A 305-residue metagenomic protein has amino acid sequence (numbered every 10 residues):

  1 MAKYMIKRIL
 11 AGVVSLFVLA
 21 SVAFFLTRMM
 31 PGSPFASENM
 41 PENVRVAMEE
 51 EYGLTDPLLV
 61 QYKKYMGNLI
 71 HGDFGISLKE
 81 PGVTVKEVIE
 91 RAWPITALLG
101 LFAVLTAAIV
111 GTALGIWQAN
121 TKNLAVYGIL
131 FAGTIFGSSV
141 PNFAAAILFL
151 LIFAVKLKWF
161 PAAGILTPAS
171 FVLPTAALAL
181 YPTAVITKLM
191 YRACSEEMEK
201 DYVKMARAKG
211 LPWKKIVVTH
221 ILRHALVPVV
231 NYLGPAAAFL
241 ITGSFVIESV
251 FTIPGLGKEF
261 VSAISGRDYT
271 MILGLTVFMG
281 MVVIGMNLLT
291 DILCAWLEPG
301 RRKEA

Functional and structural regions predicted by a protein language model:
A2-A11, V110-F149: Cytoplasmic-entry segments and transmembrane alpha-helices of multi-pass inner-membrane transporters
A2-K3, I89-V126, I165-A305: Alpha-helical transmembrane segments of integral membrane proteins, especially multi-pass inner/plasma-membrane
S15-K63, K158-L173: Hydrophobic alpha-helical transmembrane segments of membrane transport/permease proteins and related membrane-embedded
L16, A20, F24-M29, F143 (+4 more regions): Membrane-embedded alpha-helical segments of multi-pass transporters/permeases
V18, L101-L105, A144-I152, V277: Hydrophobic alpha-helical transmembrane segments of multi-pass integral membrane proteins
A23-M29, Y65-G67, A132-P161, A179-Y181: Membrane-water interface segments at the C-terminal ends of transmembrane alpha-helices in multi-pass inner-membrane
D56-T112: An internal, D/E-rich "acidic patch" concept
H71, A145-A146, S195: Alpha-helical transmembrane segments and their lipid-water interface positions in multi-pass membrane proteins
